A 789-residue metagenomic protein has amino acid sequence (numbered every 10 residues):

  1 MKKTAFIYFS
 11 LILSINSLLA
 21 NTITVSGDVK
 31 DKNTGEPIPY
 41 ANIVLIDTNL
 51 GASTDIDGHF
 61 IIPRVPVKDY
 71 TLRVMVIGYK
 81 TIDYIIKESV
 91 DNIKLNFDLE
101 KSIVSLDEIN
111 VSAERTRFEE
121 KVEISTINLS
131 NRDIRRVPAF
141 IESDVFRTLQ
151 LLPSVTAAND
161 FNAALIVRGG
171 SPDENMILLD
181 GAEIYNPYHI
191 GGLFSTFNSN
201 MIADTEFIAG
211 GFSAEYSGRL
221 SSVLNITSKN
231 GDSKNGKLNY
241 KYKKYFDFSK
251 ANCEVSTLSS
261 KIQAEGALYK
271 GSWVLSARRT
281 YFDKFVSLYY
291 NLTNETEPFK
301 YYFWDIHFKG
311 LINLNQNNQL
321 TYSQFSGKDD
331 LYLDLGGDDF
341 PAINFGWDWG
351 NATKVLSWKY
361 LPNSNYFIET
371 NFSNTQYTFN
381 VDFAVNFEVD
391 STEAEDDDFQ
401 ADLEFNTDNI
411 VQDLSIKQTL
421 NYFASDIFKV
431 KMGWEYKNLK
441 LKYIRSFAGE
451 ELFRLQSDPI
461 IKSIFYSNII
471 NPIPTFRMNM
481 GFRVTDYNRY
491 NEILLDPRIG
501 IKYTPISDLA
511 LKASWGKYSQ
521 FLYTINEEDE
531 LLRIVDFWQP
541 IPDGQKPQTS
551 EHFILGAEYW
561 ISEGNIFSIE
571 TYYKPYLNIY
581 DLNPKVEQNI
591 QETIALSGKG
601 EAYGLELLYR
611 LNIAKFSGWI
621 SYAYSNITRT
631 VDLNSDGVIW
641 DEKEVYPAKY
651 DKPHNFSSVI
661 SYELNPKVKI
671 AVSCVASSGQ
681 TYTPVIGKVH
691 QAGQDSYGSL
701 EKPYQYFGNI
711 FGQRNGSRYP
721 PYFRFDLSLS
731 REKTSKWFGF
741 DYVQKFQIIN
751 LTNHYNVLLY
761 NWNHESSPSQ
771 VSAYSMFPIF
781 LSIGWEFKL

Functional and structural regions predicted by a protein language model:
K30, T34, A41-I46, R73-K80 (+3 more regions): Short, acidic, small-residue-rich periplasmic hinge/interaction motif at the N-terminus of Gram-negative outer-membrane
I61-R64, R136, A182-A209, N239-K241: Short acidic/polar hinge/loop motifs at secondary-structure boundaries that mediate gating or recognition
L152, T196-K250, K261-E265: A beta-strand signature from Gram-negative outer-membrane beta-barrel systems, especially the internal plug domain
S256-R279, N294-D330, W349-T370, Y422-M432: Transmembrane beta-barrel wall of Gram-negative outer-membrane proteins
D330, K440-R445, N488, D508-F553 (+5 more regions): Surface-exposed extracellular loop regions of Gram-negative outer-membrane beta-barrel proteins, predominantly
D339, I343-W358, N409, S457 (+3 more regions): Outer-membrane beta-barrel signature, preferentially recognizing the C-terminal barrel domain of Gram-negative
Y572-P575, A595-I686: Gram-negative outer-membrane beta-barrel transporters
K667, A676-Q705, Y719-D726, S730-L789: C-terminal beta-signal and adjacent terminal beta-strands/loops of Gram-negative outer-membrane beta-barrel proteins
